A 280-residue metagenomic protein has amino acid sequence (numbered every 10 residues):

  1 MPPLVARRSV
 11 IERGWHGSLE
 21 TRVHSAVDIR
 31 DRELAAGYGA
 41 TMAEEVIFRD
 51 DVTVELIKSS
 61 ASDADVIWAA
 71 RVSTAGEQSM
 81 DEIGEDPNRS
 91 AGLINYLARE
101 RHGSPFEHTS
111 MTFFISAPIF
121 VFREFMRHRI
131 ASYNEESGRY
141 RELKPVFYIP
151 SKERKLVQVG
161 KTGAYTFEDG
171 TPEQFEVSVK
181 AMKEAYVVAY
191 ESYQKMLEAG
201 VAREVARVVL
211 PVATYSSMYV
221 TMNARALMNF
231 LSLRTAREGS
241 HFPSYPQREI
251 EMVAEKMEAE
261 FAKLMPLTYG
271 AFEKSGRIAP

Functional and structural regions predicted by a protein language model:
M1-P3, S18, E33: Acidic/proline-rich low-complexity IDRs
P2-V10: Extreme N-terminal basic, low-complexity initiation segments that serve as generic localization/processing leaders
S9-E12, R32-L34: N-terminal start and proteolytic maturation junction detector
T21-P280: Family-specific signature for flavin-dependent thymidylate synthase
